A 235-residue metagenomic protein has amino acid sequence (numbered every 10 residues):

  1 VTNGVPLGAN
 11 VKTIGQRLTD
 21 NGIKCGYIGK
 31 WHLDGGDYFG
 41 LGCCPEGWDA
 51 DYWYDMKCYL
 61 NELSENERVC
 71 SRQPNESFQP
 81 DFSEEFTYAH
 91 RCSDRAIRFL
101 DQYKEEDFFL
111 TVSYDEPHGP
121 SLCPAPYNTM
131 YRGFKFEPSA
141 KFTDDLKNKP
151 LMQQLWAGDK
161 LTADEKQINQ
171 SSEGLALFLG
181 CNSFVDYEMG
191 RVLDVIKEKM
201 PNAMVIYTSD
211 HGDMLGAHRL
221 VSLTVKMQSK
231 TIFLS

Functional and structural regions predicted by a protein language model:
V1, L18, F108-S113, F178 (+4 more regions): Beta-strand elements within well-structured catalytic alpha/beta cores of enzymes that handle phosphate/sulfate esters
V1, L7, Y27-Y38, S113-H118 (+2 more regions): Short, solvent-exposed turn/loop segments enriched in Gly/Ser/Thr/Pro and often Arg
V1-E85: Catalytic-site neighborhoods of secreted/periplasmic enzymes that process anionic sulfate/phosphate groups
T2-V5, Q79-T87, N169-N182, V221-T224: Active-site rim elements
G35-D55, A89-D145, K199-M204: Active-site regions of oxyanion-processing enzymes, predominantly non-cytosolic
S71-D81, W156-L177: Short glycine/proline-rich turn/loop motifs
R91-D101, D164-A203: A long, amphipathic alpha-helix that forms part of the scaffold/cap immediately adjacent to metal-dependent active
P120-A125, V195-S235: Histidine-centered active-site microenvironments of extracellular/periplasmic hydrolases and transferases
